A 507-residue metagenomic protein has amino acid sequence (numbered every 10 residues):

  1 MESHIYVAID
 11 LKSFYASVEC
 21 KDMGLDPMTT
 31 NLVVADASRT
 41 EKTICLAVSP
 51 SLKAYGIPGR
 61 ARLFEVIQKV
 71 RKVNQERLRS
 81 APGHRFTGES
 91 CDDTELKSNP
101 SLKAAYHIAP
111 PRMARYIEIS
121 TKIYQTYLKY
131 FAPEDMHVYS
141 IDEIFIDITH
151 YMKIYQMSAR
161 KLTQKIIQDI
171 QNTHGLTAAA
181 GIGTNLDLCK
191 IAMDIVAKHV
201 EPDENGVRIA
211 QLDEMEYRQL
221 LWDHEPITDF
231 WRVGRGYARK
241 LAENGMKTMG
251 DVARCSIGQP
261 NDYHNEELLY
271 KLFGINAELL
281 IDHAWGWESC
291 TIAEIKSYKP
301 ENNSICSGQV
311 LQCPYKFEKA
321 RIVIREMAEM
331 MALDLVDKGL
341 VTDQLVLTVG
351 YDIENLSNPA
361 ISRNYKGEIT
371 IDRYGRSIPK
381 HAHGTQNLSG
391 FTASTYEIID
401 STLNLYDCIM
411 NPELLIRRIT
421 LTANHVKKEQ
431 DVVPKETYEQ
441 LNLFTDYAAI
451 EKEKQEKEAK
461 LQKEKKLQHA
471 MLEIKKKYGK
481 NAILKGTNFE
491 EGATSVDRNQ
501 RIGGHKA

Functional and structural regions predicted by a protein language model:
M1-A507: Basic, low-complexity intrinsically disordered segments
